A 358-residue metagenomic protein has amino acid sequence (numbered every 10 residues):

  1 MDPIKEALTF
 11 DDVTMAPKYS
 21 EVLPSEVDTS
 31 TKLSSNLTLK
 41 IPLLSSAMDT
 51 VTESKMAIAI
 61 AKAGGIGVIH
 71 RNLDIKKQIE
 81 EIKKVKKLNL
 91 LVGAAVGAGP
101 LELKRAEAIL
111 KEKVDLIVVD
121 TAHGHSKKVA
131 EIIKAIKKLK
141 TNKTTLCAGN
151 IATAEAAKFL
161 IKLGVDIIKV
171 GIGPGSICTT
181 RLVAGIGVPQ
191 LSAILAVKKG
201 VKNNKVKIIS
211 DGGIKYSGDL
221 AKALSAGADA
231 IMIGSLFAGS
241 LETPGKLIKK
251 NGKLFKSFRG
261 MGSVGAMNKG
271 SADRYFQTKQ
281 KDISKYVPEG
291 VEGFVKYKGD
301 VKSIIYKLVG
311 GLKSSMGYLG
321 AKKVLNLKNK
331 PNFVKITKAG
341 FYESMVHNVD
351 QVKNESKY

Functional and structural regions predicted by a protein language model:
M1-E21, A95, L163, G185-S210 (+1 more regions): Alpha/beta catalytic cores of nucleotide-metabolism and tRNA/nucleoside-modifying enzymes
M1-K207, S235-S240, E343: Active-site entrance/lid segments in N-terminal catalytic domains of soluble metabolic enzymes
